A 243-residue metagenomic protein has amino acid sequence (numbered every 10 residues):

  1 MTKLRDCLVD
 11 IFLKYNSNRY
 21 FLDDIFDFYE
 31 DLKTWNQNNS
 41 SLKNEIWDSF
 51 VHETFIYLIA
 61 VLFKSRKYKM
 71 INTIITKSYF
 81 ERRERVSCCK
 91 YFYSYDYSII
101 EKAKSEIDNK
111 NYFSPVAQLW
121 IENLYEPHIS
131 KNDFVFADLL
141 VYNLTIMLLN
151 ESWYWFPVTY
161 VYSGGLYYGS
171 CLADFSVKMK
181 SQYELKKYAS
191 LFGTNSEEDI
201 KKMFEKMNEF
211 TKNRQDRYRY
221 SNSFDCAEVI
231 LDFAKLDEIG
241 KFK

Functional and structural regions predicted by a protein language model:
M1-K243: Long, low-complexity, intrinsically disordered terminal regions
